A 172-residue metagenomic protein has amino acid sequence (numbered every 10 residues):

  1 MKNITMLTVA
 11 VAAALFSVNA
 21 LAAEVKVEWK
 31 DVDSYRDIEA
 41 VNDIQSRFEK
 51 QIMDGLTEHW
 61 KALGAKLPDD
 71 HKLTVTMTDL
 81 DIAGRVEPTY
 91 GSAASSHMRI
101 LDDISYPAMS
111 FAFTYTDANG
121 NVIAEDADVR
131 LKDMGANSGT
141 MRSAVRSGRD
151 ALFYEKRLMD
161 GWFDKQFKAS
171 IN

Functional and structural regions predicted by a protein language model:
M1-T8: Bacterial N-terminal signal peptides that target proteins for export
T8-L15: Bacterial N-terminal signal peptides
S17-N19: N-terminal signal peptide c-region/cleavage motif recognized by signal peptidases
W29-D79: N-terminal segment of the mature soluble domain
V41-N42, S46, E125-G161: Short secondary-structure boundary motifs at beta->alpha junctions and helix caps
G64-L73, T114-E125: A short, structured loop/turn motif at beta-sheet edges
M77-A118: Surface-exposed short loop/turn segments
